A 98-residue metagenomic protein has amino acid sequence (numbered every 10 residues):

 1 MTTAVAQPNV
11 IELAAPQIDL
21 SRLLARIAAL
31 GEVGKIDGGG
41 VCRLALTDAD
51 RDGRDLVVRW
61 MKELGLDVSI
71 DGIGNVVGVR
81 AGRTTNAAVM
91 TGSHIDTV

Functional and structural regions predicted by a protein language model:
V5, N9-T47: N-terminal capping segment at the start of a domain
L23, A81-R83, I95: Short glycine-enriched loops at secondary-structure junctions
R26, G74, A87-V89: A generic secondary-structure signal marking the coil-to-beta-strand transition
E32-V33, R80-T84: Short secondary-structure transition/capping segments
I36-R80: A non-catalytic alpha/beta surface segment that caps or lines the substrate-entry region of metallo-dependent hydrolase
L64, T84-V89: Short coil/turn connectors at secondary-structure junctions
A87-V98: Glycine/charged-rich beta-loop-alpha catalytic/anionic-binding loops adjacent to active sites
